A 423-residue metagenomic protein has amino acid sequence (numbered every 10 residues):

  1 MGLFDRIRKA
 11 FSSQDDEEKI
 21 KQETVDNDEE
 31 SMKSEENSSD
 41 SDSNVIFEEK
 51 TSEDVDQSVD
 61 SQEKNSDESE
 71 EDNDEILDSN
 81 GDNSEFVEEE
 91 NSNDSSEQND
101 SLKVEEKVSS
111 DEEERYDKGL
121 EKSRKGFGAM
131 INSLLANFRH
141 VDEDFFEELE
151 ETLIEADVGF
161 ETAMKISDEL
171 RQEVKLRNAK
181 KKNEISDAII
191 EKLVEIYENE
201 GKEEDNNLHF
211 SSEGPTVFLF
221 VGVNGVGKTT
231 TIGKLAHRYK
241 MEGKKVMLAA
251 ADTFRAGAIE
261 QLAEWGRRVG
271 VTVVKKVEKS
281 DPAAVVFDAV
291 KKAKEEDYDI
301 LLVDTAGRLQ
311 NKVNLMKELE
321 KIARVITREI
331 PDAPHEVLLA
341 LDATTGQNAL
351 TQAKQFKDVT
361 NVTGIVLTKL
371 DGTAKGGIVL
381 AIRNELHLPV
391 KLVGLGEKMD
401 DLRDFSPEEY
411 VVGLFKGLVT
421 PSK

Functional and structural regions predicted by a protein language model:
M1-E195, N206, T420-K423: Non-catalytic terminal/linker segments enriched in charged/polar, low-complexity residues
E161, I190-K423: P-loop/Walker A NTP-binding module and the surrounding RecA-like catalytic core of P-loop NTPases
